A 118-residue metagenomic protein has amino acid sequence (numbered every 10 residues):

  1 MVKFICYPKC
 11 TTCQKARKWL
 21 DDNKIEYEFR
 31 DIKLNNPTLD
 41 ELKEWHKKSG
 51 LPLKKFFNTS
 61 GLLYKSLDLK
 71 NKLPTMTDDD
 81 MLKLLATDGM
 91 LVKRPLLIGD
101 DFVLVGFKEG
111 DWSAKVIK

Functional and structural regions predicted by a protein language model:
M1-N23, Y27-I32: Local sequence-structure signature of Cys/Sec-based thiol-disulfide redox active-site neighborhoods
L34-K118: Thiol/selenol-based redox catalytic cores and closely related redox-interacting motifs
